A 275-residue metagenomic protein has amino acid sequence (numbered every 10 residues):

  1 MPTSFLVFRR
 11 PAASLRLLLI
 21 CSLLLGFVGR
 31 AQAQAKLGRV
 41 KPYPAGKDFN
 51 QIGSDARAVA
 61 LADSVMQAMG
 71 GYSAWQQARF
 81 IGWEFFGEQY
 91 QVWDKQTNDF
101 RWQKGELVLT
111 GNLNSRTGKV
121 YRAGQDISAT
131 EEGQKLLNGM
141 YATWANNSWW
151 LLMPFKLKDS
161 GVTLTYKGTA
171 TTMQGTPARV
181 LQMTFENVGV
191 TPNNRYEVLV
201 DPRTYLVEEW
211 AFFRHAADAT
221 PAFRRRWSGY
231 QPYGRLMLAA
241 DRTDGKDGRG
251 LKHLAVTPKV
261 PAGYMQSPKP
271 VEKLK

Functional and structural regions predicted by a protein language model:
M1-A13: N-terminal secretory signal peptides that target proteins for export/translocation
S14-G26: Bacterial N-terminal signal peptides
A31-A35: Boundary at the C-terminal end of the N-terminal hydrophobic targeting segment
R39, Y43-K47, T110-N112, A123-T143 (+3 more regions): Catalytic loop of the DD-peptidase/beta-lactamase superfamily, centered on the K-T-G motif and neighboring
G46-A129, K167: N-terminal mature ectodomain segment of secretory-pathway/periplasmic proteins
G53-A60, V120-N194, H215-D218, K269-K275: Flexible, processing/modification-adjacent segments and terminal tails in exported/periplasmic/extracellular proteins
A58-Q67, W75, R79-I81, T143-L151 (+1 more regions): Short, basic/low-complexity N-terminal boundary segments at the transition from targeting/disordered tails
Q174-E272: Gly/Pro-enriched, hydrophobic low-complexity segments that function as extracytoplasmic propeptides/linkers
